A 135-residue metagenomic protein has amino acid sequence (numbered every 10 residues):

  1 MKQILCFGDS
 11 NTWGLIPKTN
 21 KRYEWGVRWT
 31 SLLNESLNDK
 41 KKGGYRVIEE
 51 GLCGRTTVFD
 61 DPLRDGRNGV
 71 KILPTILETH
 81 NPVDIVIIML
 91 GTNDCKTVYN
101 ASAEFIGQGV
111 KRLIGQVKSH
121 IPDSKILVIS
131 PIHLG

Functional and structural regions predicted by a protein language model:
M1-L52, V58-L63, T75-H80, V86: Serine-esterase "nucleophile elbow" of acetyl-processing enzymes
N11-T12, C53, N93, I132: Catalytic metal-binding/acid-base residues of hydrolase active sites
G43, R67-G135: Alpha-helical cap/lid subdomain in secreted, periplasmic, or secretory-pathway luminal O-acyl-processing enzymes
